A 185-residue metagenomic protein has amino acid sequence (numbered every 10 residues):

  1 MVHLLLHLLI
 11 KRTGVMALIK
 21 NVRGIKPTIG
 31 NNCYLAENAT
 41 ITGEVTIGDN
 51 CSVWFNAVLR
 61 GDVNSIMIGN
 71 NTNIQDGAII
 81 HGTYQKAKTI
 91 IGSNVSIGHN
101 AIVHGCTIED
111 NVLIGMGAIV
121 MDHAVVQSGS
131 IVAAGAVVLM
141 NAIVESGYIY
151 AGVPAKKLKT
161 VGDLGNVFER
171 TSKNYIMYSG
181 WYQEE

Functional and structural regions predicted by a protein language model:
L8-N50, V58, W181-E184: Extended, small-residue-rich solenoid/repeat segments and analogous flexible loops that form exposed scaffolds
R12-K26, D62, I68-N70, D76-I79 (+3 more regions): Glycine-rich hexapeptide-repeat left-handed beta-helix
W54: Small cofactor-carrier domains centered on a conserved lysine used for covalent cofactor attachment
S96: Short proline/glycine- and basic residue-enriched helix-capping loop/turn segments at helix->loop/beta transitions
